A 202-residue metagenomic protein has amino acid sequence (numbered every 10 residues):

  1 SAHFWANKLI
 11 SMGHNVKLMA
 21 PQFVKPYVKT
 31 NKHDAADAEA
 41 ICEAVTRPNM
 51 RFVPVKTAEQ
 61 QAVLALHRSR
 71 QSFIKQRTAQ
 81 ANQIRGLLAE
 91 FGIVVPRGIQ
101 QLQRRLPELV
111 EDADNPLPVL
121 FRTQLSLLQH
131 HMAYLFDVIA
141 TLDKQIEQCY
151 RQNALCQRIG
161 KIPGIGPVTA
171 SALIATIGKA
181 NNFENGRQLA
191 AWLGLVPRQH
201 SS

Functional and structural regions predicted by a protein language model:
S1-S202: A detector of single, family-specific signature residues that are central to catalytic or substrate-handling motifs
